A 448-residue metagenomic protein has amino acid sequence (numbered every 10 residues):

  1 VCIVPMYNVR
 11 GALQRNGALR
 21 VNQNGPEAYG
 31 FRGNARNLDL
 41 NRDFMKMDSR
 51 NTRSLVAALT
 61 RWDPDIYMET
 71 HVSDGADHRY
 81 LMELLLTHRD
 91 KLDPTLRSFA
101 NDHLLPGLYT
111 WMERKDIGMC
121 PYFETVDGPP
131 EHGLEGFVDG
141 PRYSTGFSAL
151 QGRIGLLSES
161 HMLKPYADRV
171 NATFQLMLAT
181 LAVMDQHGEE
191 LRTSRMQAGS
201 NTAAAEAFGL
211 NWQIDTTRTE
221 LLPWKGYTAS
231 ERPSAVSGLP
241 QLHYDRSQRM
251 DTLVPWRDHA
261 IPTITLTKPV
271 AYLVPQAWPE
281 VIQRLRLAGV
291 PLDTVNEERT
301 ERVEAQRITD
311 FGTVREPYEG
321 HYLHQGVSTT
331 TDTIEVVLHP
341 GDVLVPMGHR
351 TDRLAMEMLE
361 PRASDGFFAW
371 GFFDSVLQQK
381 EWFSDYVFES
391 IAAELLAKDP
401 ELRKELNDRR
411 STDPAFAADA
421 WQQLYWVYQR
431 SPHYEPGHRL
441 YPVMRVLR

Functional and structural regions predicted by a protein language model:
V1-R448: Structured catalytic-domain cores with a bias toward divalent-metal coordination
